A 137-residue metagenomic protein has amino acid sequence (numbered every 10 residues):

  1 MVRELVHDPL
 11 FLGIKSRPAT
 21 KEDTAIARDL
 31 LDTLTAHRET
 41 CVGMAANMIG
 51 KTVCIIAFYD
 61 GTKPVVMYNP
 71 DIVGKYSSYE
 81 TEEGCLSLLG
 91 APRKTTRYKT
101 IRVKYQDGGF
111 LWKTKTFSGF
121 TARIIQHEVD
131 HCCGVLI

Functional and structural regions predicted by a protein language model:
M1-I137: Positively charged
